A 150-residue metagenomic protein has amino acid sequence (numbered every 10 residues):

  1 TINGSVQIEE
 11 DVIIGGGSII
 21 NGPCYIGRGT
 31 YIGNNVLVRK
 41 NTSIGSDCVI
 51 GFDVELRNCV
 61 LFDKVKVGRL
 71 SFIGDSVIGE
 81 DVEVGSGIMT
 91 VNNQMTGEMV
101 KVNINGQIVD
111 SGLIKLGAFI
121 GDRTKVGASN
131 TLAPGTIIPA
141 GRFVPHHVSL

Functional and structural regions predicted by a protein language model:
T1-L150: Structural signal for interior beta-strand "rungs" in well-ordered beta-sheet cores of soluble enzyme domains
